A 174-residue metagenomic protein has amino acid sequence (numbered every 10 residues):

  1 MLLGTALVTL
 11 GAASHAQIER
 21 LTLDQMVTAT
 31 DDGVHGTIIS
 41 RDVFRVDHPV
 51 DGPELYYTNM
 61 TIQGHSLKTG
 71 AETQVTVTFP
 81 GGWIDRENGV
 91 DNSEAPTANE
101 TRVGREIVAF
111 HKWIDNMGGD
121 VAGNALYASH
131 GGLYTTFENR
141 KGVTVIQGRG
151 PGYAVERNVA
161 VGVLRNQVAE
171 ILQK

Functional and structural regions predicted by a protein language model:
M1-T9: Bacterial N-terminal signal peptides
G11-A13: N-terminal signal peptide c-region/cleavage motif recognized by signal peptidases
H15-Q17: Boundary of Sec targeting at the N-terminus
A29, H65-T73, E100-E106: A short, structured loop/turn motif at beta-sheet edges
T30-L67: Structural detector for short beta-strands of small beta-barrel domains
E54, N88-K174: Netrin-like (NTR/C345C) domain of secreted extracellular proteins
T73-T97: Beta-strand/loop nucleic-acid-binding surfaces
